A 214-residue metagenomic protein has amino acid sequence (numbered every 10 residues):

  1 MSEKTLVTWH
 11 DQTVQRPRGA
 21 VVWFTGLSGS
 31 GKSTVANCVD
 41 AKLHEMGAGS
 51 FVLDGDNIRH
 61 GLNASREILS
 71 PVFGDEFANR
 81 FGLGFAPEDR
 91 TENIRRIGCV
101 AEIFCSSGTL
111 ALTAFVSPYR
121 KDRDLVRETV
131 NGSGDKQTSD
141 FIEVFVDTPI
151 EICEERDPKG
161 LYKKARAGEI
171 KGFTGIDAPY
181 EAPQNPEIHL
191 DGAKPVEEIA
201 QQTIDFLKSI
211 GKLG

Functional and structural regions predicted by a protein language model:
M1-V22: Extreme N-terminal, non-catalytic leader segments that precede Walker-type/kinase nucleotide-binding cores
G19-V21, G49, L110-L112: Residue-level preference for the first positions of well-ordered beta-strands
S28: The conserved Walker
K32: Conserved lysine of the Walker
N37-G98: Conserved substrate/cofactor phosphate-moiety recognition/catalytic segment in nucleotide-dependent phosphotransferases
R80-S139, Y162-K163, G172: Glycine-rich phosphate-binding loop used to anchor ATP phosphates in small-molecule kinases, encompassing both
T113-A114, P118, S133-R156, L190: Conserved phosphate-donor/acceptor-positioning beta-strand/loop module used by diverse small-molecule
D147-I150, E155-D205, I210-G214: Small-molecule kinase domains that catalyze NTP-dependent phosphoryl transfer to phosphate-bearing small molecules
